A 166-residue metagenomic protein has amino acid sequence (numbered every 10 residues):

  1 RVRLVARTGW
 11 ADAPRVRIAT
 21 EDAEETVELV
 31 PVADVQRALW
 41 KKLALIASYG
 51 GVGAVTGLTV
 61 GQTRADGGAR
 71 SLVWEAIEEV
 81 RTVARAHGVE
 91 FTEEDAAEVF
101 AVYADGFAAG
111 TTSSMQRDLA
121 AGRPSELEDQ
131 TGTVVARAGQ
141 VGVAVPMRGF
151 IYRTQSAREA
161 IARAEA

Functional and structural regions predicted by a protein language model:
R1-K41, S48-E94: Internal alpha-helical scaffold of NAD(P)-dependent oxidoreductase catalytic cores
L39-L43, Y103-A104: Short, solvent-exposed polar/charged micro-motifs at secondary-structure junctions
W74-A166: NAD(P)-dependent Rossmann-like dehydrogenase/reductase catalytic/cofactor-binding core
